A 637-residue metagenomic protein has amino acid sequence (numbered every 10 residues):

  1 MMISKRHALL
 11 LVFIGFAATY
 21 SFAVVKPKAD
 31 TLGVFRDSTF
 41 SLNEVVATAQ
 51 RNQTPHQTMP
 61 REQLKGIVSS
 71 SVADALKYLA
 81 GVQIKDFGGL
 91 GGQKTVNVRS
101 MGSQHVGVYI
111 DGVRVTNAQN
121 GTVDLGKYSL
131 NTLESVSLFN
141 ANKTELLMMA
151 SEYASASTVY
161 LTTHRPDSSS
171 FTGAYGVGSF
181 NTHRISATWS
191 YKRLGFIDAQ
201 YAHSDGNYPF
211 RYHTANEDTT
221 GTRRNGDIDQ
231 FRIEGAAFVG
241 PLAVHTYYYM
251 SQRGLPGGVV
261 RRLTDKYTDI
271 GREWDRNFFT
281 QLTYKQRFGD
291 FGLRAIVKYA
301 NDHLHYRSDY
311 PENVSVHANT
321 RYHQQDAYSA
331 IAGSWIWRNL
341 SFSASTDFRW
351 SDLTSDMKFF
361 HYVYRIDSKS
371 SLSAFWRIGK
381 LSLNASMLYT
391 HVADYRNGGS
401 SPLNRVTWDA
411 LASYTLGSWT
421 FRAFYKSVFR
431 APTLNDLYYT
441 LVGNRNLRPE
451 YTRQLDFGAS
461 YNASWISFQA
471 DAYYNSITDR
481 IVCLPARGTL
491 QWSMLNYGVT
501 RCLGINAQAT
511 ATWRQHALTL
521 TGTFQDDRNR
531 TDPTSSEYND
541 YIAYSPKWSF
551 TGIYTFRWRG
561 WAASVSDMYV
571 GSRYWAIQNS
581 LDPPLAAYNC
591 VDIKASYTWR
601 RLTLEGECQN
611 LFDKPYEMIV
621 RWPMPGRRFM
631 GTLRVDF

Functional and structural regions predicted by a protein language model:
S38-V72, T95: N-terminal periplasmic "start-of-domain" segments of outer-membrane beta-barrel proteins
K65, L125-K127, S151, V177-S179 (+11 more regions): Replace "Gram-negative outer membrane beta-barrel proteins" with "bacterial and organellar outer membrane beta-barrel
A73-N117: Extracytoplasmic beta-strand/coil segments of soluble accessory domains associated with Gram-negative outer-membrane
L130-S170: A beta-strand signature from Gram-negative outer-membrane beta-barrel systems, especially the internal plug domain
T144-E145, Y160, S168, T188-E273: Periplasmic-side early beta-strands and strand-to-turn transitions of outer-membrane beta-barrels
A236-Q252, R272-T415, T420-F424, I466-A472 (+1 more regions): Face-selective signature of the C-terminal outer-membrane beta-barrel domain
T268-R287, S400-P402, T407-L411, T415 (+6 more regions): Outer-membrane beta-barrel signature, preferentially recognizing the C-terminal barrel domain of Gram-negative
I336-N339, S343, R377-L381, Y474-S476 (+4 more regions): Gram-negative outer-membrane beta-barrel transporters
